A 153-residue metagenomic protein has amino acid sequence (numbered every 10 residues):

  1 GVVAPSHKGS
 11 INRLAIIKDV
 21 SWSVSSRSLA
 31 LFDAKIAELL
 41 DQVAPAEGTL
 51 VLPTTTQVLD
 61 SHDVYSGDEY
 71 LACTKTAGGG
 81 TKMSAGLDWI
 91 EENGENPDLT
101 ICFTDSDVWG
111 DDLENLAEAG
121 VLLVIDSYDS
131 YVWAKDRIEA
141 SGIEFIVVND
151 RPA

Functional and structural regions predicted by a protein language model:
G1-A15, W22-R27: Acidic, polar low-complexity linker/tail segments
V2-S10, L40-A44, E92: Short, conserved, surface-exposed binding loops centered on an aromatic residue
D19, F32, D105: Hydrophobic, well-ordered secondary-structure elements that form the walls of internal hydrophobic environments
V20, A34-L40, S84-E91: A structural signal for the main folded, soluble domain(s) of proteins
A30-P53: An active-site-proximal "capping" alpha-helix that borders the catalytic cofactor pocket
V43, L113-E118: Short, conserved loop/helix-junction motifs that constitute active-site signature segments in enzyme catalytic cores
G48-L50, T55-D111, I125-A134, V147: Von Willebrand factor
W133-A153: C-terminal helix of von Willebrand factor
